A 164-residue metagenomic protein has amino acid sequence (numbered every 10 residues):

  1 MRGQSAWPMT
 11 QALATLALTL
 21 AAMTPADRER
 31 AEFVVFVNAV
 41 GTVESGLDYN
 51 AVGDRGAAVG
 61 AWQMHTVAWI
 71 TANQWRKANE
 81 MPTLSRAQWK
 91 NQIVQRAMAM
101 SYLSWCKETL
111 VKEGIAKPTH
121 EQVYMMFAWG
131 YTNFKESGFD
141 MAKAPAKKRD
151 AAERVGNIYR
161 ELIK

Functional and structural regions predicted by a protein language model:
R2-S5, L16-A39, V43-A51, R55 (+1 more regions): Non-catalytic cell-wall polysaccharide-engagement segments
P8-A12: Hydrophobic H-region at the start of alpha-helical membrane spans
G60: Glycine/small-residue-rich pyrophosphate-binding loop that anchors the diphosphate of NDP-sugar donors
